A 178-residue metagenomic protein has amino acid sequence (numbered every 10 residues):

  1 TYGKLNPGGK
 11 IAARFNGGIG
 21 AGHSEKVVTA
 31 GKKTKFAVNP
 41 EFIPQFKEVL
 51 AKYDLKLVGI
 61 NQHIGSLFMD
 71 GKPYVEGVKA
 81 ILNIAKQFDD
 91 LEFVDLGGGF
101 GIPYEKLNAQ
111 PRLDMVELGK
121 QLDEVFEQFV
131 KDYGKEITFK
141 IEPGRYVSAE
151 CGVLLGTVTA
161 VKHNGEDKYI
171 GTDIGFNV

Functional and structural regions predicted by a protein language model:
T1-N108: Conserved alpha/beta-domain cores
M69-V178: C-terminal active-site-proximal or functional interface alpha/beta core segments in diverse enzymes
